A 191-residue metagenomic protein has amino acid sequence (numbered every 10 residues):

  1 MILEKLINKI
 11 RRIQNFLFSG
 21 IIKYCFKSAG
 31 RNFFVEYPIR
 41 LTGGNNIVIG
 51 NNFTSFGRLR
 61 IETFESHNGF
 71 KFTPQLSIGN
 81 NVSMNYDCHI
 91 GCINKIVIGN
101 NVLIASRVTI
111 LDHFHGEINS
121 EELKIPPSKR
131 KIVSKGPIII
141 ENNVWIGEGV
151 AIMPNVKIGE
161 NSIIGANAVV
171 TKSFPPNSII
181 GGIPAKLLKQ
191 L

Functional and structural regions predicted by a protein language model:
M1-D112, I138-N143, V150, E160 (+2 more regions): Domain-scale signature associated with acetyltransferase and cell-envelope carbohydrate enzymes
F114-G116, V156, Q190-L191: Conserved catalytic-core motifs of eukaryotic protein kinase domains, centered on the activation segment
G116-P126: Short, flexible, mixed-charge acidic loops at enzyme active sites
I125-I138: A short acidic, glycine-rich active-site loop that binds or catalyzes chemistry on phosphate/adenosine moieties
P154, K172: Conserved coupling/switch loop of ABC ATPases
